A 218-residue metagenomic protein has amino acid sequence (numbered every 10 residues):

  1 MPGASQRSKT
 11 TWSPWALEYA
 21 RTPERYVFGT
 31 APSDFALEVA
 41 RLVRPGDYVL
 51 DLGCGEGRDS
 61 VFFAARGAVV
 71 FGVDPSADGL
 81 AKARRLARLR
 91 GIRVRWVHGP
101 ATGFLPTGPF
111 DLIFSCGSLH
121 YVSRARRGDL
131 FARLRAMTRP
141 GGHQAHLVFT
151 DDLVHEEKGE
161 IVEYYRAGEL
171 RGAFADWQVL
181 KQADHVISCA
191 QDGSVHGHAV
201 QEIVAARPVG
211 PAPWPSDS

Functional and structural regions predicted by a protein language model:
P2-R44, Y48, L52-G108, V122-D129 (+2 more regions): Class I (Rossmann-like) S-adenosyl-L-methionine-dependent methyltransferase catalytic domain, capturing the SAM-binding
D111: Conserved acidic residues
F114: A conserved beta-strand element that flanks and buttresses the S-adenosyl-L-methionine
G117-S118: Short catalytic micro-motifs in class I SAM-dependent methyltransferases
A136: Short, conserved loop/helix-junction motifs that constitute active-site signature segments in enzyme catalytic cores
